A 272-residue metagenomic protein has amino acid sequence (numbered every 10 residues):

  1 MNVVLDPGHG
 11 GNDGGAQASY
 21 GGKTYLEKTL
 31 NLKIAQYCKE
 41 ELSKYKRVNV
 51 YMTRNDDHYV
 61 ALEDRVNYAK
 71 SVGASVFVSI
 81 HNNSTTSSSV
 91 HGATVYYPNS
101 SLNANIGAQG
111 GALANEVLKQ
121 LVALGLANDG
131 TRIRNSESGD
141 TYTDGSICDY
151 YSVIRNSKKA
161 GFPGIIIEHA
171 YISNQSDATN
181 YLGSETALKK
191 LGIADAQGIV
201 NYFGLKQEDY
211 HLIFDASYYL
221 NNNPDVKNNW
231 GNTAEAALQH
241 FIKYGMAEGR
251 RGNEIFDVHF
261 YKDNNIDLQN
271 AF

Functional and structural regions predicted by a protein language model:
M1-T24: Short glycine-rich His-centered loop
N2, Y25, T29-Q207: Active-site-proximal helix/loop segments of hydrolytic enzymes
L5, V78, H240-I242: Short, functionally critical alpha-helical segments immediately adjacent to catalytic or ligand/cofactor-binding
H9, H81-N83, H240: Histidine-centered active-site/metal-ligand motif
N12, N128, A247-R251: Secretory-pathway/luminal and periplasmic proteins that interact with or process carbohydrate-rich
N12-A16, Q175-S176, N228, N270: Short, solvent-exposed loop/turn elements at domain surfaces
G15-Q17, S89-H91, N253: Short, solvent-exposed loop/turn and secondary-structure capping segments
E208-F272: Charge-rich, low-complexity intrinsically disordered regions
